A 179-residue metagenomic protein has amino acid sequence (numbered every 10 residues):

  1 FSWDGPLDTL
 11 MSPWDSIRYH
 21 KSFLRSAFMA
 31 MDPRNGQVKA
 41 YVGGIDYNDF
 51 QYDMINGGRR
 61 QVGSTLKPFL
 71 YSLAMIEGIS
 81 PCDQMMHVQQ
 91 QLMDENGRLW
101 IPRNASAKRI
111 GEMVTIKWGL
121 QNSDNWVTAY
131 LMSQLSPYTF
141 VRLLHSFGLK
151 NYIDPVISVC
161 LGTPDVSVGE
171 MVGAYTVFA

Functional and structural regions predicted by a protein language model:
F1-L66, S80-D83, Y138-L144, V156: Periplasmic/cell-envelope proteins involved in peptidoglycan metabolism and beta-lactam response
W14-I17, R25-S26, Y52-R60, I101-A107 (+3 more regions): Second-shell loop/turn segments in exported
K21-V38, L66, S72, I76 (+1 more regions): C-terminal substrate/ligand-recognition segments
N35, I45-D49, Q61, Q90-M93 (+4 more regions): Solvent-exposed loop/turn segments at secondary-structure junctions within structured extracellular/periplasmic domains
N35-G36, R59-H87, G119, A174-F178: Active-site SXXK
D49, L66, Y71, C82 (+6 more regions): Extracytoplasmic/secreted envelope proteins and their assembly/folding machinery, especially bacterial periplasmic
I79-F140: Conserved catalytic neighborhood of penicillin-recognizing serine enzymes
S146-A179: Active-site-proximal helix/loop microenvironment of the serine DD-peptidase/beta-lactamase transpeptidase fold
